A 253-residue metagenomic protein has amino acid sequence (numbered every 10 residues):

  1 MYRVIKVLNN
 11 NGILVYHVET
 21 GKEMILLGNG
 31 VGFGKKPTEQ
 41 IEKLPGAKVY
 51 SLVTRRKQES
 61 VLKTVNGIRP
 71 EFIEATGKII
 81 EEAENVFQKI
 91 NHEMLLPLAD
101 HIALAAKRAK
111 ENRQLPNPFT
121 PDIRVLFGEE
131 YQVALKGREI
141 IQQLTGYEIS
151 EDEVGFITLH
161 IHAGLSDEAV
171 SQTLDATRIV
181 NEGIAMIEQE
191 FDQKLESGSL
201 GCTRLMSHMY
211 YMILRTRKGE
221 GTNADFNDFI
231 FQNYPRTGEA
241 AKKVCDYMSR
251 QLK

Functional and structural regions predicted by a protein language model:
M1-K253: A cross-family "folded-core" feature that marks the main globular domain of proteins
